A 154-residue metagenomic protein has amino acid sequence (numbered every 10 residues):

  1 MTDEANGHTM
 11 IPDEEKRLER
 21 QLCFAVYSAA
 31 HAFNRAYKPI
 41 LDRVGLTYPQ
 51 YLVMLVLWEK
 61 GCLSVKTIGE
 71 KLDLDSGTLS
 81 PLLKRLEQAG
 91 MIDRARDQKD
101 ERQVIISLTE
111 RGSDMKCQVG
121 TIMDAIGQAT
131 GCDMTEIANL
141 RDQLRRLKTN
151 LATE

Functional and structural regions predicted by a protein language model:
M1-V44, A138, R146, L151: N-terminal leader segment of winged-helix/HTH proteins
Q21, L52, Q103: Amphipathic alpha-helical recognition patches that constitute DNA-binding helices
F24, H31-T78: N-terminal helix-turn-helix DNA-binding core of bacterial DNA-binding proteins
A29, F33-A36, L72, M115-D133 (+2 more regions): Alpha-helical linker/hinge and terminal dimerization helices associated with HTH transcriptional regulators
C62, K84-D142: Charged, amphipathic alpha-helical coiled-coil/dimerization segments
